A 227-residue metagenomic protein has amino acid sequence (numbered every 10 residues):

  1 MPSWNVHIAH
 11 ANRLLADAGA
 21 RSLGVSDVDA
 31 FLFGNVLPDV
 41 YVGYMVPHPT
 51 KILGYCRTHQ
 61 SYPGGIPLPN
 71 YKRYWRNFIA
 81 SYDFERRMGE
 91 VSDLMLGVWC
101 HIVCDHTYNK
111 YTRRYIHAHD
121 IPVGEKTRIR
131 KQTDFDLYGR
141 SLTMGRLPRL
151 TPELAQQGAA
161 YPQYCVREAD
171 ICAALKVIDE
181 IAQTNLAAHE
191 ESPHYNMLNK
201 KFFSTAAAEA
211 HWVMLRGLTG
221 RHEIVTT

Functional and structural regions predicted by a protein language model:
M1-T227: N-terminal leader/auxiliary helical segments
